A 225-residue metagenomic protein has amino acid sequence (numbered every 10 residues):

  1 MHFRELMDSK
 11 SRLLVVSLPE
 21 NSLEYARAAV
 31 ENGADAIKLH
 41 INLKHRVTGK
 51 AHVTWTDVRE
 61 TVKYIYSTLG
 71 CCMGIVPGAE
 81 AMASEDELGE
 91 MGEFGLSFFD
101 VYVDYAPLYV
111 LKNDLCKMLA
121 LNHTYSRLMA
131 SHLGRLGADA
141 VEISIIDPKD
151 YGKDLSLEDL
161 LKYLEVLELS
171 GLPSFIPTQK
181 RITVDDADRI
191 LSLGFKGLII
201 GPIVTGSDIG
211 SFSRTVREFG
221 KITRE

Functional and structural regions predicted by a protein language model:
M1-C71, G134: Conserved N-terminal beta1-alpha1 strand-loop-helix module at the mouth
H2-F3, R46-F94, D100-K112: N-terminal active-site wall of soluble small-molecule enzyme domains
L6-E24, M73-A83, C116-Y125, F175-I182 (+1 more regions): Active-site mouth loops of central-metabolism enzymes
E24-A29, M82-E93, T124-L136, K180-L198: Catalytic cores of alpha/beta
A36-V47, F94-Y109, V141-D150, L191-T215: Glycine-rich phosphate-binding active-site loops on the catalytic face of alpha/beta enzymes
H45-H52, A130-L164: Glycine/Thr-rich beta-alpha phosphate-binding loop at enzyme active sites
A51-T54, S156, V204-E225: C-terminal helical cap(s) of enzyme catalytic domains, especially alpha/beta-barrels
I145-I199: Active-site/ligand-binding-proximal alpha/beta "capping" segment
